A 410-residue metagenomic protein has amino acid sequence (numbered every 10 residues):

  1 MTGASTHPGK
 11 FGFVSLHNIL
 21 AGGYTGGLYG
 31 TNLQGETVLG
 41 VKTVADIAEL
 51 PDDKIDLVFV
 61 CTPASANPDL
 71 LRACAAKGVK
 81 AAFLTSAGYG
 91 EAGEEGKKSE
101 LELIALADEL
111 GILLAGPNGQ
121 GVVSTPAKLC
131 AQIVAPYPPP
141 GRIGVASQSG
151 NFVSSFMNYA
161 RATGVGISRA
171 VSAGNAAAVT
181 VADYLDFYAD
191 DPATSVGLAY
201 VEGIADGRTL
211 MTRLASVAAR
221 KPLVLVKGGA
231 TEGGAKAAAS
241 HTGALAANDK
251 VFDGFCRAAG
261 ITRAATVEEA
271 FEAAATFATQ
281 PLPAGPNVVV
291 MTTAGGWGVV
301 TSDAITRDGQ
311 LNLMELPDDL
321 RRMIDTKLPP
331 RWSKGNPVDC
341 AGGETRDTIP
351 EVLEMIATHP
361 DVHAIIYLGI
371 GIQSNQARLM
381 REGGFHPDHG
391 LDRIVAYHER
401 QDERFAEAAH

Functional and structural regions predicted by a protein language model:
T2-H410: Catalytic-core regions of core metabolic enzymes, especially those transforming organic acids/acyl-group intermediates
